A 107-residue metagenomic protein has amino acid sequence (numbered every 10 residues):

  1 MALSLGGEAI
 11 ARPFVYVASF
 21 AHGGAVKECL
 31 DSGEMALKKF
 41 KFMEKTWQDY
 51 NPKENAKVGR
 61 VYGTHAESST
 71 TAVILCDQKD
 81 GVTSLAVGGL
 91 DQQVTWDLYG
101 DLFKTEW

Functional and structural regions predicted by a protein language model:
M1-S4: Bacterial N-terminal signal peptides
E8-K45: Terminal, regulation- and interaction-focused segments at domain boundaries
C29, L102-F103: Residue-level detection of beta-strand scaffold positions
S32-T70: N-terminal, post-signal-peptide region of Sec/Tat-exported proteins
E54-L102: Mid-chain, structured segments of secreted extracytoplasmic proteins
T105-W107: Short, solvent-exposed mixed-charge patches
